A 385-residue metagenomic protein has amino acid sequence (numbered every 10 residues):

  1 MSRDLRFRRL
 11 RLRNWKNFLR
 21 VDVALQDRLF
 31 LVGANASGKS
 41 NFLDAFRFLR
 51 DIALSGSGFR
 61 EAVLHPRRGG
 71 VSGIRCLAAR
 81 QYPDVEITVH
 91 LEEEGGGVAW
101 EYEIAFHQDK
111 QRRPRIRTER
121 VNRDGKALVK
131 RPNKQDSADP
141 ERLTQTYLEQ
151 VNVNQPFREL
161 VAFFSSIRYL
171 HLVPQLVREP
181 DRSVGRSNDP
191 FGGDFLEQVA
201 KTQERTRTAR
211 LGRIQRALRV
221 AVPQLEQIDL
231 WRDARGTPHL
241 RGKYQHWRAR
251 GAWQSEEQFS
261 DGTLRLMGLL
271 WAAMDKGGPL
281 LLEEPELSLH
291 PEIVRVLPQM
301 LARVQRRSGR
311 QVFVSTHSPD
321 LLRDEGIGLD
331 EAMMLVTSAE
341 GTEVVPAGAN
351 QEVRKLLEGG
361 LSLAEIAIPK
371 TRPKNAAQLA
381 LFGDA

Functional and structural regions predicted by a protein language model:
M1-D51, H239-P373: Switch/communication elements of ASCE P-loop NTPase nucleotide-binding domains
R11, A24, T88-E92, E103-H107 (+2 more regions): Residue-level recognition of well-ordered beta-strand positions that form the cores of beta-sheet-rich folds across
D44-Q111: Conserved P-loop NTP-binding catalytic core
P83-V85, K110-P114, S165-S166, R310 (+2 more regions): Short glycine-/polar-rich loops that comprise or flank the Walker A/P-loop and associated switch/sensor motifs
I87-V89, P114-R123, L240-Q245, M333-M334: Short polybasic amphipathic segments
E94-R232: Electropositive, glycine-dotted interaction segments that contact anionic polymers or phosphate-rich ligands
A234-T237: Short acidic/glycine-enriched loop/turn segments that link adjacent beta-strands
K374-F382: Acidic, low-complexity intrinsically disordered tails
